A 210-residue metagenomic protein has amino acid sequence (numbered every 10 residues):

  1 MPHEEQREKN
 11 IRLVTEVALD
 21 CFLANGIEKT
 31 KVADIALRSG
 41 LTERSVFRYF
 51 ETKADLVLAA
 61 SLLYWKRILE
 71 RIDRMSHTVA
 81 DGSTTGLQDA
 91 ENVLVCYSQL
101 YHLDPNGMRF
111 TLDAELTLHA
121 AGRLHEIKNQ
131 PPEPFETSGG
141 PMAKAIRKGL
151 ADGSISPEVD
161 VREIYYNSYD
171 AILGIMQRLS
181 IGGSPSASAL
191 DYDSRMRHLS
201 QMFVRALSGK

Functional and structural regions predicted by a protein language model:
M1, C96-Q99, L103, E136 (+4 more regions): C-terminal peripheral helix-coil segments that are non-catalytic and often amphipathic
M1-K9, S76, A80: N-terminal intrinsically disordered/low-complexity leader segments
P2, L13, V17, C21-A59 (+1 more regions): Helix-turn-helix
R7, I11, T15, V57 (+6 more regions): Amphipathic, non-transmembrane alpha-helical scaffold segments
A24-E28, D104, D152: Short coil/turn segments at alpha/beta junctions that flank glycine-rich nucleotide-binding fingerprints
A59, D73-N106, V161, Y165-S168 (+1 more regions): Hydrophobic alpha-helical connector segments
Q99-A143, E163: Short secondary-structure transition hinges
M108-D113, E158, S184, S188: Short, hydrophobic secondary-structure boundary micro-motifs
